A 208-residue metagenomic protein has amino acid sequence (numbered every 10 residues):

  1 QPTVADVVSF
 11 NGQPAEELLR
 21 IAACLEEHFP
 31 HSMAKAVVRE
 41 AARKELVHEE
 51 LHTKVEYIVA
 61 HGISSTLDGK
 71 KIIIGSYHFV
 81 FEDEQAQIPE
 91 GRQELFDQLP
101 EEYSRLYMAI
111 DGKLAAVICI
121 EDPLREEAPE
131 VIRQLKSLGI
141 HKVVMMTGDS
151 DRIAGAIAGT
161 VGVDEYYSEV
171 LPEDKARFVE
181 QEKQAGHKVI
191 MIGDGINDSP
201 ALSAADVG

Functional and structural regions predicted by a protein language model:
Q1-N197, A201-V207: Cytosolic catalytic headpiece
